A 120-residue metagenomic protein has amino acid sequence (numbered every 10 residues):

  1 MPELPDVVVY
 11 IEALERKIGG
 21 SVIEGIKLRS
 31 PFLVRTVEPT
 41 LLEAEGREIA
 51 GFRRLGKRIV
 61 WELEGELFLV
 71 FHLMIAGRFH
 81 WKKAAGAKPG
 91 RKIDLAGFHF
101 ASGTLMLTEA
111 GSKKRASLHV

Functional and structural regions predicted by a protein language model:
M1-V120: Structured catalytic/nucleic-acid-binding cores of DNA maintenance enzymes
